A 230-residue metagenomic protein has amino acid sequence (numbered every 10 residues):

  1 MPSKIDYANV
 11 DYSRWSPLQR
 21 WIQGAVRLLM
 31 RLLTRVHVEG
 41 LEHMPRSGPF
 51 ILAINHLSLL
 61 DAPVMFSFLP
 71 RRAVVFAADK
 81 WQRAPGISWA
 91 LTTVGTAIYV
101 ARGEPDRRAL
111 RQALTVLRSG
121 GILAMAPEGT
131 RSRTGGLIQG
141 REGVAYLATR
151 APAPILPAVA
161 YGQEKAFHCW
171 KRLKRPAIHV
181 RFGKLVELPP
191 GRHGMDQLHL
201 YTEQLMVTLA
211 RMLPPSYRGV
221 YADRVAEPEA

Functional and structural regions predicted by a protein language model:
M1-L18, R108-A230: Non-catalytic C-terminal accessory region of glycerolipid acyltransferases and related lyso-lipid remodeling enzymes
P2-R46, V64, R71, A84-G95: A transmembrane-helix-recognition feature enriched in membrane-embedded lipid enzymes and envelope glyco-/phospholipid
A25-R27, V94-V100, P127-R131: Short, basic, glycine/proline-bearing loop/turn elements
L28-L33, L52-A53, Y99-G103, R133-G135: Short, flexible loop segments at the rims of nucleotide/cofactor-binding pockets, characterized by
R35-H37, E104-L110: Glycine-rich, highly charged phosphate/nucleotide-binding loops
V38, V75, A97-Y99, I155 (+1 more regions): Conserved beta-strand scaffold positions in the cores of enzyme catalytic domains, especially in NTP/NDP-utilizing
G40, N55, A77-A78, A126-P127 (+1 more regions): A secondary-structure boundary/capping signal
R46-E104, Q112: Catalytic core of membrane glycerolipid acyltransferases/transacylases, capturing the structured, soluble-facing
